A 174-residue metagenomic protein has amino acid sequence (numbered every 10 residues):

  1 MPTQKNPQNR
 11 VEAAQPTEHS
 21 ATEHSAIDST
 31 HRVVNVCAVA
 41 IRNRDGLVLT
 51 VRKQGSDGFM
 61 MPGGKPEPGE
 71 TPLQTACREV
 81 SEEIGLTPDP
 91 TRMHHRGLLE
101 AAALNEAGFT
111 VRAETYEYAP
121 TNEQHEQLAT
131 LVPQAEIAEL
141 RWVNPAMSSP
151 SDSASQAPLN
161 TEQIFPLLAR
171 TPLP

Functional and structural regions predicted by a protein language model:
P2-N6, D57-F59, P133-P174: Nudix hydrolase/Nudix homology domain
P2-T3, R10-E12, E23-V48, K65 (+1 more regions): Conserved N-terminal beta-strand and adjoining loop/helix that marks the start of the Nudix/MutT-like hydrolase domain
P16-T17, A21: Short linear segments in intrinsically disordered or otherwise low-structure-confidence regions
V34, Q54, M61, H94 (+2 more regions): Short connector loops at helix/strand junctions that flank enzyme active sites, especially segments positioning acidic
R42-L47, S56-D57, E67, A101-A102 (+1 more regions): Short, charged/polar surface micro-motifs in flexible loops or helix N-caps
N43-E83, T87: Conserved Nudix-box catalytic region and its N-terminal flanking loop in Nudix hydrolases and closely related
T87-L98: A short coil-to-beta-strand element that immediately follows conserved catalytic motifs
L99-T130, R141-A146, I164-P172: Active-site-adjacent beta-strand/loop module that shapes the phosphate/pyrophosphate-binding cleft
